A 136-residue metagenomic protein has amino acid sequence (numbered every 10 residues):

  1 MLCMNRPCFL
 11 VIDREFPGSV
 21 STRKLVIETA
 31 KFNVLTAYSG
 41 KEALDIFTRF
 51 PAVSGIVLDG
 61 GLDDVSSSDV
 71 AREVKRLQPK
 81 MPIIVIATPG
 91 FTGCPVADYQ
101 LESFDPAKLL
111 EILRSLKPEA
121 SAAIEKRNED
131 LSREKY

Functional and structural regions predicted by a protein language model:
M1-L25, G90-T92, F104-Y136: Non-catalytic signal-transmission and effector/linker regions of two-component phosphorelay proteins
M4, T29, F50-P51, Q78: A structural signal for short coil/turn segments at secondary-structure junctions
V11-D13, L58, V85-A87: Short beta-strand/turn micro-motifs composed of small residues that flank or help shape donor/cofactor-binding pockets
A30-V34: A generic structural motif
Y38-G55: Acidic, metal-coordinating helix/loop segments flanking the phosphotransfer/catalytic sites of two-component signaling
G40, D64-S68, P106: Structural motif corresponding to alpha-helix initiation and N-cap regions
G55-Q78: Conserved phosphotransfer microenvironments
D69, E73-R76, P82-E111, S121: Alpha4 helix (beta4-alpha4-beta5 surface) of REC/receiver domains from two-component response regulators
